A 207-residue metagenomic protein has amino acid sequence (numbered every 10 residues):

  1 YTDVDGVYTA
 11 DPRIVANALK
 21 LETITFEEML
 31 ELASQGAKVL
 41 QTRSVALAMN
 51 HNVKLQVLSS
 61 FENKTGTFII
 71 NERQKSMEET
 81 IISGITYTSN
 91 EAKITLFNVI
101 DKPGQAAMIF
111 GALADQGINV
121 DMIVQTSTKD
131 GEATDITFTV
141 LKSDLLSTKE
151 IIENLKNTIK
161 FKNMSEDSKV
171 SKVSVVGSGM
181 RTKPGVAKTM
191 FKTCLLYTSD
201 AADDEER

Functional and structural regions predicted by a protein language model:
Y1-Y87: Active-site phosphate/oxyanion-binding loops
E62-E166: A glycine- and small/hydrophobic-rich beta-loop-beta segment that serves as a flexible "lid/hinge" or phosphate-binding
A114, I118, M190-L195: Conserved C-terminal alpha-helix-loop-beta "cap" of PLP-dependent enzymes that closes/shapes the active-site mouth
S127-G131, N163-M180, R207: Short proline/glycine- and acidic-rich turn/helix-capping motifs at secondary-structure junctions
V176-F191: Short, low-order "capping/linker" segments at domain edges
Y197-R207: Single conserved hydrophobic/aromatic residue that forms the stacking wall/gate of nucleotide- or nucleobase-binding
